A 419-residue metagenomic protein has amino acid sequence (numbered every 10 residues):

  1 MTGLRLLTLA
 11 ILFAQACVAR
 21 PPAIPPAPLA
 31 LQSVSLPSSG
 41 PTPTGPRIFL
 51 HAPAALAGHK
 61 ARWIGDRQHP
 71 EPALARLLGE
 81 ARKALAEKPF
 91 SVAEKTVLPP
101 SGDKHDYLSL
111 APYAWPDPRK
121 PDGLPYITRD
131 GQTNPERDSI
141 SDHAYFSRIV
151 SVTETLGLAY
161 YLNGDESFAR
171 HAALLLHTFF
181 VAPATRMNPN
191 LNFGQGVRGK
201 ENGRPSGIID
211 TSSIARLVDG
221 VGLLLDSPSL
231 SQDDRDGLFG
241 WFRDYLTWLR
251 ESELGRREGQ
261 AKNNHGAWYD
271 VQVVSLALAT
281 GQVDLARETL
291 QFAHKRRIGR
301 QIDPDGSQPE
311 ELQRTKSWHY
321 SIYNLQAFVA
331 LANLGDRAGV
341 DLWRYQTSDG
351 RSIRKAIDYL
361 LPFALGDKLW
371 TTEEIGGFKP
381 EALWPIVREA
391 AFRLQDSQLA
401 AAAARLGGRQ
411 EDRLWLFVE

Functional and structural regions predicted by a protein language model:
T2, N188-F193, D305-P309: Juxtamembrane/interface motifs at transmembrane-helix termini
T2-A10: Sec-dependent signal peptide recognition, specifically the positively charged N-region followed immediately by
R5, R148, V152, S213 (+3 more regions): Catalytic-loop motifs flanking and including active-site residues across diverse enzymes
A14-A16: N-terminal signal peptide c-region/cleavage motif recognized by signal peptidases
V18-R20: Bacterial signal peptide processing site
P25-E258, A267, Q291, L334-R337 (+1 more regions): Extracellular glycan-targeting catalytic surfaces
E251-R257, A261, L276, T280-L285: Noncatalytic carbohydrate-binding groove/subsite architecture in carbohydrate-active enzymes
W268-K368: Long, repeat-rich segments with strong aromatic
